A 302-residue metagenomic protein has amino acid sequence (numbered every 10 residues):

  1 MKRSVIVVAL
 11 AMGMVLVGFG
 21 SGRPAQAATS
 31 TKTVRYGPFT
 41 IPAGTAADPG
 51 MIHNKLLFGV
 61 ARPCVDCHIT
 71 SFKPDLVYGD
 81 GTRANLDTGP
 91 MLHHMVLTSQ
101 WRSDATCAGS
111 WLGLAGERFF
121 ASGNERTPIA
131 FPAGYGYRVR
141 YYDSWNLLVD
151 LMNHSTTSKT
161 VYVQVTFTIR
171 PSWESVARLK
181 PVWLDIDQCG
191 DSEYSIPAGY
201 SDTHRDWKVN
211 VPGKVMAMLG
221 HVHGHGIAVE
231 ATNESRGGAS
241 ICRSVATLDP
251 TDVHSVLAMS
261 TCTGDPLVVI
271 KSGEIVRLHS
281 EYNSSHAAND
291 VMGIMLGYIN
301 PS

Functional and structural regions predicted by a protein language model:
M1-A9: Bacterial N-terminal signal peptides that target proteins for export
A11-G13: Generic short amphipathic/hydrophobic targeting helices enriched at N-termini, encompassing Sec-type signal peptides
V15-T29: C-terminal region of N-terminal signal peptides and the immediate post-cleavage residues of exported proteins
A28-K214, L219-S302: Beta-strand-centric surfaces of beta-sandwich/beta-rich domains
